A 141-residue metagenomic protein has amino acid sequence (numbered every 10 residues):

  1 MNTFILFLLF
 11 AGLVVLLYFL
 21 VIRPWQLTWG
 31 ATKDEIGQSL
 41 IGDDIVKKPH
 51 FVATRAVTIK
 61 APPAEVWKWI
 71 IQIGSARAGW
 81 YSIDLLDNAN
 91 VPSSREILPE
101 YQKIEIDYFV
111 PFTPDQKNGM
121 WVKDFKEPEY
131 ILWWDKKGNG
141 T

Functional and structural regions predicted by a protein language model:
T3-L6, V15-F109, K117: Hydrophobic ligand-binding cavity/cleft-lining segments
F51-A53, Q116, E127, G138-G140: Residues that act as N-cap/strand-start positions at coil-to-secondary-structure junctions
R55-V57, M120-V122, G140-T141: Hydrophobic/aromatic beta-strand elements that line small-molecule binding cavities or substrate pockets in beta-rich
K60-E65, K123-E129: A short, structured loop/turn motif at beta-sheet edges
K103-I106, D124-W134: Short, hydrophobic/aromatic-rich segments at coil-to-beta transitions
F112-M120, W133: Beta-strand-rich cores of mature extracytoplasmic or soluble domains
